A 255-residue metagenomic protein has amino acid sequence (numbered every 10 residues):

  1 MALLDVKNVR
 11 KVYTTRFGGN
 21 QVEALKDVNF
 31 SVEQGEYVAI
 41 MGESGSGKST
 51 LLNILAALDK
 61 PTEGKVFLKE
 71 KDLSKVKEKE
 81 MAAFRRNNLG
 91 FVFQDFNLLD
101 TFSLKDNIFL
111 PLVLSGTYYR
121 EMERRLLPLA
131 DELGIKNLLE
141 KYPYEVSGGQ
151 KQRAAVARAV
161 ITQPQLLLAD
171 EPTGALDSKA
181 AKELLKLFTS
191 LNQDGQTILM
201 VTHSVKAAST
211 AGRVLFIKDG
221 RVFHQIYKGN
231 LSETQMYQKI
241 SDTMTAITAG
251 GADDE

Functional and structural regions predicted by a protein language model:
A56: Helix-to-loop junction immediately C-terminal to a conserved catalytic motif
G64-D72: Conserved ABC transporter NBD signature motif
F102-L110: Short coil-to-helix segment of the ABC ATPase nucleotide-binding domain corresponding to the Q-loop/switch region
Y142-V146, Q150-Q152: Conserved ABC ATPase signature
I161-Q165: A short, proline-enriched helix->beta-strand linker immediately N-terminal to the Walker B motif in ABC-type P-loop
L167-D170: Catalytic Walker B motif of ABC-type/P-loop ATPase nucleotide-binding domains
R221-T245: Conserved beta-strand-loop-alpha-helix hinge in the C-terminal portion of ABC ATPase nucleotide-binding domains
